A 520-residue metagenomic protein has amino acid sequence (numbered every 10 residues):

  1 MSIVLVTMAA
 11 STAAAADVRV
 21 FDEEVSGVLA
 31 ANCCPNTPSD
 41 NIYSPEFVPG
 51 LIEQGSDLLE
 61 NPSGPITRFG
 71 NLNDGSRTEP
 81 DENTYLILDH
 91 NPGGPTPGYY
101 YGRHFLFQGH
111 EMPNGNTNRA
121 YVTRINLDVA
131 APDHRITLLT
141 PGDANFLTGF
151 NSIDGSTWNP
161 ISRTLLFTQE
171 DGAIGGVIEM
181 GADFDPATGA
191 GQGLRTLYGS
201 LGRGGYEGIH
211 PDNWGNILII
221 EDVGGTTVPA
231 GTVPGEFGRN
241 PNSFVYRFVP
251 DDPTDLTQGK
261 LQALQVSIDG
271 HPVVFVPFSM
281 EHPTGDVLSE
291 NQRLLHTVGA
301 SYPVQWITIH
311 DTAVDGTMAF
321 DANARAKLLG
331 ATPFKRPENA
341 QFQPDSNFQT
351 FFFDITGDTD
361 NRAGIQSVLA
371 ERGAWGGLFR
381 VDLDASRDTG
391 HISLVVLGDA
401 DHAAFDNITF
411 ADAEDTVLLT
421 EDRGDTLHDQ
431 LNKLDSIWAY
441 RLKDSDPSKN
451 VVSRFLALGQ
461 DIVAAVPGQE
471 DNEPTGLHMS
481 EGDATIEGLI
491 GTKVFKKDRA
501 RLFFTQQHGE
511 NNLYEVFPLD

Functional and structural regions predicted by a protein language model:
M1-A9: Bacterial N-terminal signal peptides
A14-D520: Sequence/structural signature of beta-propeller domains
